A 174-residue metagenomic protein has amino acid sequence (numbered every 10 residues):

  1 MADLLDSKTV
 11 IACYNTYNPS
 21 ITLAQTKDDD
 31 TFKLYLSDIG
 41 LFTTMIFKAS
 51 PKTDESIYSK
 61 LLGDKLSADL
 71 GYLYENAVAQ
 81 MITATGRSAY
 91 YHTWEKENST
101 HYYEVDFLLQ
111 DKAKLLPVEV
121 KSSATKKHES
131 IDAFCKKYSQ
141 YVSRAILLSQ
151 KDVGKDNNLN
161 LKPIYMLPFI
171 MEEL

Functional and structural regions predicted by a protein language model:
M1-E104, L109: Accessory nucleic acid-recognition modules appended to NTPase machines
Y103, K127-I131: Residues at alpha-helix caps and immediate loop-helix transition turns in enzyme cores, especially N- and C-cap
L109-P117: Active-site beta-strand-loop-beta-strand hairpin of nuclease catalytic cores that positions key catalytic residues
V120-H128: Short beta-strand-loop-alpha-helix junction that forms the active-site gateway of nucleic-acid-processing nucleases
D132-C135, L148: C-terminal structured domain segments
F134-S143: Arginine/glycine-rich "motif VI" loop of SF2 helicases in the C-terminal RecA-like domain
S143-S149: Short, hydrophobic beta-strand segments that form beta-sheet elements in well-ordered domains
Q150-L174: Domain-level recognition of nuclease-like catalytic cores that cleave nucleotide substrates
